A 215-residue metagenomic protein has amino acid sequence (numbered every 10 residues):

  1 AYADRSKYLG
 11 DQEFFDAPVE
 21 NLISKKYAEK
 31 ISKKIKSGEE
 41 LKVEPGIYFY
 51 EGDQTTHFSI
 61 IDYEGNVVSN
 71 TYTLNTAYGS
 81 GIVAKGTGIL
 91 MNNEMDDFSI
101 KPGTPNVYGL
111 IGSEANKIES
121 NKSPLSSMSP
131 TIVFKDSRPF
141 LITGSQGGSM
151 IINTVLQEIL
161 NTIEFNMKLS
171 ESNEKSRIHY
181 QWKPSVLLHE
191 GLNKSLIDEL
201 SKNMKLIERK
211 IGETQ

Functional and structural regions predicted by a protein language model:
A1, G65, I132, V155 (+1 more regions): Hydrophobic, well-ordered secondary-structure elements that form the walls of internal hydrophobic environments
Y2-L74, G86-T87, E94, P102-G103 (+2 more regions): Internal maturation/activation junctions in enzymes
Y2-L9, I35, E39, M95 (+4 more regions): Structural signal for hydrophobic packing residues in well-ordered secondary-structure cores of soluble enzyme domains
I47-E51, N116-P124, E208-G212: Short Gly/Pro-enriched turn/cap motifs at secondary-structure boundaries
D62, V133-F134, F140: Extended hydrophobic
V67-K135, F165, L169: Active-site rim segments in enzyme catalytic domains, especially the processed small/beta chain of N-terminal
K122, E164-E213: Extended C-terminal subregions enriched in glycine
S145-M167: Alpha-helical support elements that line or immediately flank enzyme active sites and cofactor-binding pockets
